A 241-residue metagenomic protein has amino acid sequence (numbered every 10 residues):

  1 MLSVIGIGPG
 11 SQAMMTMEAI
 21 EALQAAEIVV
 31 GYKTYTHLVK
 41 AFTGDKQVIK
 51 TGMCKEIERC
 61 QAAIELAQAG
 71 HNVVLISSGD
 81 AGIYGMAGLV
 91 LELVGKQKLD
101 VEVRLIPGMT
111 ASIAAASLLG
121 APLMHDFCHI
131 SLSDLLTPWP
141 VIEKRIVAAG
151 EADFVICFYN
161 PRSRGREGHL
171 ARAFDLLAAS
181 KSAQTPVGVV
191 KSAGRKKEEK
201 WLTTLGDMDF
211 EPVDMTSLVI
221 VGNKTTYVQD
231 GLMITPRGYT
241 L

Functional and structural regions predicted by a protein language model:
M1-V103, M109, A114, D209: Class I S-adenosyl-L-methionine
L2, V73, E151-L241: A contiguous loop/helix-start segment that scaffolds small-molecule binding in enzyme catalytic cores
I7-M14, T137-W139, K200-T203: Short gly/ser/thr-rich secondary-structure transition/capping motifs
A26-V29, F42, L66-G70, L93 (+6 more regions): Change "in soluble alpha/beta enzymes" to "in soluble alpha/beta proteins
F42, M86-A87, A115-S117, P140-I142 (+2 more regions): Short, well-ordered secondary-structure micro-motifs
H71-S77, A121-L132, G150, G206-D214: A polyampholytic, Gly/Pro-enriched intrinsically disordered region
D80-A81, S133-L136, P161-R164: Short histidine/acidic/glycine/proline-rich micro-motifs that form metal- and phosphate-coordinating active-site loops
G85-A152: Class I SAM-dependent methyltransferase SAM-binding "motif I" and its flanking Rossmann-like core
